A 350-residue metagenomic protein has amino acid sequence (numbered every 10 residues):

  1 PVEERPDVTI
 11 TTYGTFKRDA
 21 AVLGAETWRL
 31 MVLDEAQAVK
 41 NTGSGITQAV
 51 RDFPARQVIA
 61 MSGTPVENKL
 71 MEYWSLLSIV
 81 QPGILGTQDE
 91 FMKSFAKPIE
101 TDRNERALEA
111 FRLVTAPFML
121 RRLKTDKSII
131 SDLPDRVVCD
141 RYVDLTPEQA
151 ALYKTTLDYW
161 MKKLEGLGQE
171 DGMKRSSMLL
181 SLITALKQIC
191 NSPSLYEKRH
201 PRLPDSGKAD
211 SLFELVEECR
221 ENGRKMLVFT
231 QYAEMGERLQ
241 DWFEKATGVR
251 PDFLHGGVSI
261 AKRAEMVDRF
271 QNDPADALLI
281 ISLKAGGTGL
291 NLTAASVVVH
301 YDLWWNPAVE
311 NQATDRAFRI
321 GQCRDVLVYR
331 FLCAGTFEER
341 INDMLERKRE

Functional and structural regions predicted by a protein language model:
P1-S44, M92-T101, G207, L212 (+3 more regions): SF2 helicase/translocase NTPase motor core, specifically the RecA-like lobe 1 inter-motif segment between Walker
V2-E3, V22-A25, V50-R56, V66-N68 (+4 more regions): Conserved catalytic network of the ASCE P-loop NTPase/AAA+ motor domain
I10, G14-T15, A21-A25, Q48 (+6 more regions): Inter-lobe coupling linker of SF2 helicases/translocases
T12-T15, E35, M61-P65, L123 (+3 more regions): A short beta-strand-to-loop transition that corresponds to the Sensor-1 phosphate-sensing loop of AAA+ P-loop ATPases
G14, L30-V32, I59-A60, L227-F229 (+2 more regions): Conserved hydrophobic packing residues within short motifs/helices of P-loop NTPase cores of ABC-family ATPases
F16, W160, L215, C219 (+2 more regions): Hydrophobic helix-cap positions at the C-terminus of alpha-helices in RecA-like/P-loop ATPase nucleotide-binding cores
K40-N41, G45, F53-F91, I130-L157 (+2 more regions): SF2 helicase/translocase ATPase core recognition
S128-K154, G168-L278, S282-L290: Conserved Helicase C-terminal RecA-like lobe
